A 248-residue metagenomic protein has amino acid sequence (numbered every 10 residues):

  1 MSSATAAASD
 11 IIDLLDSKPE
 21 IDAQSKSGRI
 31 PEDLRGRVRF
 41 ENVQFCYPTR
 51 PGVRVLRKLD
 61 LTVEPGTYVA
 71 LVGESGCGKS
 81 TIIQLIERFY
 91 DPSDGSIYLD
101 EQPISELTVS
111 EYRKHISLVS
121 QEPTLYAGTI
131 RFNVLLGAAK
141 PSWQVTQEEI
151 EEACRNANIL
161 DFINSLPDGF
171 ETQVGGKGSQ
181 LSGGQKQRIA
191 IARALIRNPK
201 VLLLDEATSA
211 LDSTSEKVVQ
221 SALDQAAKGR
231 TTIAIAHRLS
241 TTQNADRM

Functional and structural regions predicted by a protein language model:
M1-L14: Cytosolic ends of transmembrane helices, especially the final helix of ABC transmembrane type-1 domains
D13, E20, L135: Conserved E/DxxT/N motif and adjacent residues on the DHp alpha2 helix of HisKA-family sensor histidine kinases
S17-E20, D168: Flexible, glycine-biased helix-capping/connector loops in cytosolic signal-transduction modules
E20-D33: Pre-NBD coupling/linker segments of ABC/ABC-like ATPases
E32-M248: ABC-type nucleotide-binding domain
